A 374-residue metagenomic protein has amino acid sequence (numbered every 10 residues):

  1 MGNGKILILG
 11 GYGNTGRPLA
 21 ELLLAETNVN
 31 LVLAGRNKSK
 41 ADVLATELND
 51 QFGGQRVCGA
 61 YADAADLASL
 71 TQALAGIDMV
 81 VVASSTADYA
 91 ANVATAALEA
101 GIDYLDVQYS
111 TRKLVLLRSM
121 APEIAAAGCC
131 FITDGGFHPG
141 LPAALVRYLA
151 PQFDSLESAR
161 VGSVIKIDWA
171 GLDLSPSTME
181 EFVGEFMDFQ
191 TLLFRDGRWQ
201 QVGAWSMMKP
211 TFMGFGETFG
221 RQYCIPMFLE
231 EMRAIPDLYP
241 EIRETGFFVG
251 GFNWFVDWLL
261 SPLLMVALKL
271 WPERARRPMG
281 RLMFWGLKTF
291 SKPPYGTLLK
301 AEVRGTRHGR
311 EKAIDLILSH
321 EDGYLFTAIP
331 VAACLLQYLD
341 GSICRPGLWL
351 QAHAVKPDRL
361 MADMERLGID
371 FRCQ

Functional and structural regions predicted by a protein language model:
I6-L22: N-terminal Rossmann NAD(P)H-binding glycine-rich loop of SDR-like oxidoreductase domains
L9, P151-R304, G309-A313, L325: Active-site-lining helix/loop region of Rossmann-like oxidoreductase modules
N28-K40: Conserved glycine-rich Rossmann-like NAD(P)H-binding loop of the short-chain dehydrogenase/reductase
D50-D66: Rossmann-fold cofactor-recognition segment
Y61-I77: Conserved Rossmann-fold cofactor-binding substructure of NAD(P)-dependent oxidoreductases
A96-L114: ADP-ribose/adenylate-binding Rossmann-like module
Q108-C129: Rossmann-fold NAD(P)-binding glycine/threonine-rich loop
K288-Q374: C-terminal helical cap and adjacent loop that interface with cofactors, partners, or active-site loops
